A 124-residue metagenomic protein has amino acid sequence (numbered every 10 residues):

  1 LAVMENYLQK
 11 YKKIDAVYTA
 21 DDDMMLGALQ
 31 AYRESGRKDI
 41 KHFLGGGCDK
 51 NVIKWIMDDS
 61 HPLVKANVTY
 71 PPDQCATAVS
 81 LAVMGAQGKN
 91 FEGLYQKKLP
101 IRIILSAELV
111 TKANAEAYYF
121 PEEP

Functional and structural regions predicted by a protein language model:
L1-W55: Hydrophobic alpha-helical
Q9, D58, M84-Q87: Residues at helix-coil transition
K12, R37, S60-L63, K89-N90: Residue-level recognition of short, well-ordered coil/turn positions that link secondary-structure elements
A31, D58-D59, P121: Residue-level signal for well-ordered alpha-helical positions
D39-K41, L63-V64, S106: A generic structural signal for alpha->beta connector loops
D58-P72: Short beta-strand elements at the ligand-binding edges of bilobed clamshell
Y70, Q74-P124: Hinge/cleft segment of the Venus flytrap/periplasmic-binding protein
